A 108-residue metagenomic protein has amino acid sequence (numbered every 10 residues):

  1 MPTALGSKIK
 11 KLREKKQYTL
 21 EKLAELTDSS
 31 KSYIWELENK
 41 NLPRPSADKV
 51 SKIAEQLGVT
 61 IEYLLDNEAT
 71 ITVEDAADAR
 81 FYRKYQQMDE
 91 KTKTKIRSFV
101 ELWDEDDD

Functional and structural regions predicted by a protein language model:
M1-K15: A short, Lys/Arg-rich alpha-helix, primarily the initiator
L5, P45-K49, A77, T92: N-terminal positioning helix adjacent to the helix-turn-helix/winged-helix DNA-binding module
K8, T19, S46-K49, T60: Residues that mark the N-terminal boundary/hinge immediately upstream of a DNA-recognition element
Q17-L37, K52: Short alpha-helical DNA-recognition segment
D28, D48-Y63: DNA major-groove recognition helix of helix-turn-helix/homeodomain DNA-binding modules
D28-P45, D66-T70: Recognition helix of helix-turn-helix/homeodomain-like DNA-binding domains that insert into the DNA major groove
E68-D108: Interfacial/linker helices and their anchor residues that mediate assembly or domain coupling
